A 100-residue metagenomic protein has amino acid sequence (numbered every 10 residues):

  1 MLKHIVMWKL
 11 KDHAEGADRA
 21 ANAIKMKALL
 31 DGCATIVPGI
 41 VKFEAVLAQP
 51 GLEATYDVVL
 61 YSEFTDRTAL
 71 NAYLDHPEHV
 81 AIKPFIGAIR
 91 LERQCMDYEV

Functional and structural regions predicted by a protein language model:
M1-Y56, T65-N71, E99-V100: Short S/T/G/P-rich N-terminal loop/turn motif that feeds into the first structured element of a domain
I40, H76-E78, R93-D97: Short, intrinsically disordered/low-complexity patches at protein termini and at juxtamembrane boundaries
L52, I82, Q94: Glycine-rich, flexible loop/turn motifs
F64-I89: C-terminal structural segments of small proteins and small subunits
F85-V100: Charged, low-complexity C-terminal accessory regions
